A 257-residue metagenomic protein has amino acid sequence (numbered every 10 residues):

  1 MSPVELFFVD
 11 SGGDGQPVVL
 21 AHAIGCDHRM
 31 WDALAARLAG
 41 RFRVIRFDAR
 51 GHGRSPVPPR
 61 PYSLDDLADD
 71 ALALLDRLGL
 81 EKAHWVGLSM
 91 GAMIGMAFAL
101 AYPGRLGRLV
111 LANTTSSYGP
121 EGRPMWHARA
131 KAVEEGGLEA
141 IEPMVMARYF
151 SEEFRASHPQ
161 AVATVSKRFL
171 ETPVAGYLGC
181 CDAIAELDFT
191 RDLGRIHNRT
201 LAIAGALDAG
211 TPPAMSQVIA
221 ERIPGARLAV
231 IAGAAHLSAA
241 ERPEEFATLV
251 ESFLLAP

Functional and structural regions predicted by a protein language model:
F7-R60: Conserved HGGG/HGGXW glycine-rich cap/lid loop of the alpha/beta-hydrolase fold
D66-A83: Conserved acidic catalytic loop of the alpha/beta-hydrolase fold
G87, G91, G95: Gly/Ala-rich beta-loop-alpha elbow adjacent to hydrolase catalytic centers
M96-A101, L106-G137: Flexible "cap/lid" loop of the alpha/beta hydrolase fold
P120-M125, G136-G194: Conserved alpha/beta-hydrolase catalytic His-Asp/Glu region
I196, A202-A204: Short beta-strand/loop motif that positions the catalytic acidic residue of the alpha/beta-hydrolase fold
A206-T211: Acidic catalytic loop of the alpha/beta-hydrolase fold
A226-P257: Catalytic active-site module of serine/aspartate enzymes centered on a nucleophile-bearing elbow/loop
